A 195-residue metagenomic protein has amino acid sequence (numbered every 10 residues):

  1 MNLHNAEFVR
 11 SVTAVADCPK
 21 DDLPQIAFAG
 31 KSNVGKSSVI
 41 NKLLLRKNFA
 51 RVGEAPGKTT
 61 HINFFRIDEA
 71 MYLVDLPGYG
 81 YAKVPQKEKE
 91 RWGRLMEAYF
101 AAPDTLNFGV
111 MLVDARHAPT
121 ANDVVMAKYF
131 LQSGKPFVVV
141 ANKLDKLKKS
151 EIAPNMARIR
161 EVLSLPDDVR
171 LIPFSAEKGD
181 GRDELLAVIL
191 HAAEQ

Functional and structural regions predicted by a protein language model:
M1-K83, E194: Conserved G1/Walker A P-loop phosphate-binding module
L3-V15, K146-Q195: Canonical P-loop GTPase G-domain recognition
D22, N48, H61, Y72 (+5 more regions): Helical mechanochemical/support elements of P-loop NTPase systems and associated helical scaffolds
L43-K47, F100, L163, I189: Hydrophobic aliphatic residues
F65, N142, L185: Residue-level signal for inorganic ion chemistry
D75, N142, S175: Active-site glycine-centered loops adjacent to acidic/histidine catalytic or metal-binding residues that shape
Y79-K89, R116, D145-K148: Flexible beta-alpha connector loops of hexameric P-loop NTPases
R94-V169: Conserved C-terminal guanine-recognition region of P-loop GTPase G domains, centered on the G4
